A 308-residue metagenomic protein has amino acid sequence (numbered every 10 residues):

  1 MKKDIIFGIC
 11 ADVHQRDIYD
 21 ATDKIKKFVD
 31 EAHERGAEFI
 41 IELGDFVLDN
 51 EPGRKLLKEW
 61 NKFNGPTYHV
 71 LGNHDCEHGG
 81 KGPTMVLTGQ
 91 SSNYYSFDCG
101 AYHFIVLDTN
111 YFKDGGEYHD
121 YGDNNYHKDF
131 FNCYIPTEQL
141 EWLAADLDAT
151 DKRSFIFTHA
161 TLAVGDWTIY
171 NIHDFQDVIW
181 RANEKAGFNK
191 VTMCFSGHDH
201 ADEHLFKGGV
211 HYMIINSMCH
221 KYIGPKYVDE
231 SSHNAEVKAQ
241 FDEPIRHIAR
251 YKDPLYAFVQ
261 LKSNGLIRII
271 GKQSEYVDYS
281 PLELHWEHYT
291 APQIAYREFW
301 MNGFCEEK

Functional and structural regions predicted by a protein language model:
M1-K2, A239-K308: A short C-terminal boundary segment appended to hydrolase-like catalytic domains
M1-K55: N-terminal active-site segment of His-dependent metallophosphoesterases
F7, I40, F104, S154-F155: Hydrophobic beta-strand anchors of alpha/beta hydrolase catalytic cores
D12, G44-D45, G72-N73, H159 (+1 more regions): Active-site glycine-centered loops adjacent to acidic/histidine catalytic or metal-binding residues that shape
E51-A149, D174-V191, A201-H247, Y251-L261: Extended active-site neighborhood of metal-dependent phosphoesterases/phosphodiesterases
T109, F157-L162, H198-D199, K272-Q273: Short, well-ordered beta-to-alpha junction loops that form the rim of enzyme active sites and present histidine/acidic
A145-G165: Short acidic, glycine-rich surface-loop motifs adjacent to enzyme active sites
